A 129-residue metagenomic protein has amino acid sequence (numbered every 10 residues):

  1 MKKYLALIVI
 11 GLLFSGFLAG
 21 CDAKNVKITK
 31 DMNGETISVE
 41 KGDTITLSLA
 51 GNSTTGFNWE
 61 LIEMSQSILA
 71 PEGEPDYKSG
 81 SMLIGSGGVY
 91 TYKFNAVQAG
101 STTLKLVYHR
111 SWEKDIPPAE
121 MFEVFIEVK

Functional and structural regions predicted by a protein language model:
M1-Y4: Positively charged n-region of N-terminal signal peptides that target proteins for export
I8-G16: Bacterial N-terminal signal peptides
L18-G20: C-terminal motif of bacterial Sec signal peptides marking the signal peptidase cleavage site
D22-T46: N-terminal edge beta-strand
T55-G56, L61-G80: Short, solvent-exposed loop/linker segments at beta-strand-coil boundaries, enriched for Pro/Gly and Ser/Thr
F94-T102: Glycine-centered tight-turn and secondary-structure capping sites
E113-E120: Beta-sandwich strand segments
I126-V128: Interdomain boundary/hinge segments at the C-termini of tandem beta-sandwich modules
